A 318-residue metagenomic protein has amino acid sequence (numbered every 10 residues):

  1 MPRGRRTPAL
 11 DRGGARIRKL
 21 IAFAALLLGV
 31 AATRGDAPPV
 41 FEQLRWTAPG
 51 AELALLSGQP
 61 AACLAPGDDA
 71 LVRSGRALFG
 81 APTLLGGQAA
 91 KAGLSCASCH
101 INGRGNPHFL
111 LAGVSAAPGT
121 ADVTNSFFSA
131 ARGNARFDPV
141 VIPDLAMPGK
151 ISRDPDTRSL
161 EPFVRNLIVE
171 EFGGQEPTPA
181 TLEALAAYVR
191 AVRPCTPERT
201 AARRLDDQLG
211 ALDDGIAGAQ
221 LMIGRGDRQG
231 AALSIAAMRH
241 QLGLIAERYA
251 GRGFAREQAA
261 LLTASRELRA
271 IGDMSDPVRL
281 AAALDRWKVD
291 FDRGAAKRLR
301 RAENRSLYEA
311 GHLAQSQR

Functional and structural regions predicted by a protein language model:
P2-R6, R16-L20, T33-R318: Periplasmic c-type cytochrome electron-transfer domains
I21-G29: Bacterial N-terminal signal peptides
